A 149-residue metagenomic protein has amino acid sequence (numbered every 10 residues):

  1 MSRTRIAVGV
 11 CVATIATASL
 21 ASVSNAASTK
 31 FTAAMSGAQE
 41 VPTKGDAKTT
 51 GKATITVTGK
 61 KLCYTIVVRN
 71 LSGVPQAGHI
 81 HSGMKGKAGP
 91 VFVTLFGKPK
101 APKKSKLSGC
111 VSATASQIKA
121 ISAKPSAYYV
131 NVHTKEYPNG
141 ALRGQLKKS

Functional and structural regions predicted by a protein language model:
S2-G78, S82-S149: Metal-centered catalytic cores of metalloenzymes
